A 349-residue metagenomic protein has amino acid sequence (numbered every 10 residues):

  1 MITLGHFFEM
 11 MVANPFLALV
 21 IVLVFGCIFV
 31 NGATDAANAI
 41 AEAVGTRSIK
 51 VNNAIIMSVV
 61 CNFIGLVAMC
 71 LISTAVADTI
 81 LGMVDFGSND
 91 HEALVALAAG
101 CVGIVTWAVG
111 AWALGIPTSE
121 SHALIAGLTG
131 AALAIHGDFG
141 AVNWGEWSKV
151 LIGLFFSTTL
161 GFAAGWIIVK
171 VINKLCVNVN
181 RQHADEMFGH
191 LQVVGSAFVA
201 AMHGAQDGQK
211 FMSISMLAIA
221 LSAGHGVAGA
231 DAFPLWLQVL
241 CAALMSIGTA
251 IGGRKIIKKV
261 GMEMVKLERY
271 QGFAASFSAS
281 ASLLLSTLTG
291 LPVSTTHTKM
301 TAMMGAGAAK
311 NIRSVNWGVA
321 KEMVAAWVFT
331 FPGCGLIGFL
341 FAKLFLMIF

Functional and structural regions predicted by a protein language model:
M1-F349: Multi-pass alpha-helical transmembrane bundle typical of ion/small-solute transporters and intramembrane aspartyl
